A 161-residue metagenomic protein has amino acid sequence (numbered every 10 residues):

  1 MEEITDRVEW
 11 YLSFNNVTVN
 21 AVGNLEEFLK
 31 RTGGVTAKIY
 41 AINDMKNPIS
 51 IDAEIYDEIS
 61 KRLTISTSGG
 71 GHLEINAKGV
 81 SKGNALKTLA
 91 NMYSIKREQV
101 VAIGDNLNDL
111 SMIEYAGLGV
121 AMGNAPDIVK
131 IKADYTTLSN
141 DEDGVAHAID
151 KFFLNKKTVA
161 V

Functional and structural regions predicted by a protein language model:
M1-I103: Conserved acidic, metal-coordinating active-site core of Asp-based, Mg2+-dependent phosphoryl-transfer enzymes
E74-V161: Mg2+-dependent phosphoryl-transfer enzymes with acidic/Ser/Thr/Gly-rich catalytic loops
